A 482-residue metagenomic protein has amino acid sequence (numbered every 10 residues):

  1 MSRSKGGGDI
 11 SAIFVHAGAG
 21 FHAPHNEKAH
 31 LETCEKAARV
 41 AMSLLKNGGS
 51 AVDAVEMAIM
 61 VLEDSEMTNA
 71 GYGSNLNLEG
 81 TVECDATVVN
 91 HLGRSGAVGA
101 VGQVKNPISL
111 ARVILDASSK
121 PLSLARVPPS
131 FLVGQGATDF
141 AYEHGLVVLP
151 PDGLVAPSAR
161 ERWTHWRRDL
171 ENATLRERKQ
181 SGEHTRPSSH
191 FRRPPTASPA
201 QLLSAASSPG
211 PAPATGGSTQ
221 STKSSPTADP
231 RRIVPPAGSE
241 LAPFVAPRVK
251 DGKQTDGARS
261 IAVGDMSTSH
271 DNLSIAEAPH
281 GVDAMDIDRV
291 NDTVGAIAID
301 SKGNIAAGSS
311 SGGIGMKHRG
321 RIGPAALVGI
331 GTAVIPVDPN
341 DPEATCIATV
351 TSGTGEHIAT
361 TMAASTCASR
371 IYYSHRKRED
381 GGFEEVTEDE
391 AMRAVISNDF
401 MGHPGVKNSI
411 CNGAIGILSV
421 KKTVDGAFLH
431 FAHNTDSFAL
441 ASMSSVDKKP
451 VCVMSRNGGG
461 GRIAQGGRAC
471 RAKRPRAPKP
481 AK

Functional and structural regions predicted by a protein language model:
M1-K482: Alpha/propeptide regions of enzymes that mature by internal proteolysis
